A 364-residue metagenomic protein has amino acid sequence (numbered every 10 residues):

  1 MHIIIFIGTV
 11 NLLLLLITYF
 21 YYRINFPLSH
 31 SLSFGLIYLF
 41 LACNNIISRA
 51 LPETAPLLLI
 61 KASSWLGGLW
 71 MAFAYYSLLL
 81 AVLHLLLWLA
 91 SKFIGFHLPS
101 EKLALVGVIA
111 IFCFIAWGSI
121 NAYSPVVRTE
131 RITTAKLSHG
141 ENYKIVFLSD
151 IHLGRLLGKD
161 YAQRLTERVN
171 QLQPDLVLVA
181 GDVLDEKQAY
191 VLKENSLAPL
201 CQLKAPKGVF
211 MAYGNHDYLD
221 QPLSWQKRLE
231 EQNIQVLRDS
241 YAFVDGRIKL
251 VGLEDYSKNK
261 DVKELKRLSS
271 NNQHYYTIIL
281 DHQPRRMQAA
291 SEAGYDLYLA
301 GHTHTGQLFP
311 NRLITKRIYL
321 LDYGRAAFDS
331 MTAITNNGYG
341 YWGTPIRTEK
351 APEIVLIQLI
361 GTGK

Functional and structural regions predicted by a protein language model:
M1-Y123, K364: Non-catalytic terminal accessory segments
G107, F112-S138, R155-D160: Hydrophobic alpha-helical transmembrane segments in integral membrane proteins
T133-K364: Soluble catalytic domains of enzymes that build or remodel membrane lipids, polysaccharides, and related
